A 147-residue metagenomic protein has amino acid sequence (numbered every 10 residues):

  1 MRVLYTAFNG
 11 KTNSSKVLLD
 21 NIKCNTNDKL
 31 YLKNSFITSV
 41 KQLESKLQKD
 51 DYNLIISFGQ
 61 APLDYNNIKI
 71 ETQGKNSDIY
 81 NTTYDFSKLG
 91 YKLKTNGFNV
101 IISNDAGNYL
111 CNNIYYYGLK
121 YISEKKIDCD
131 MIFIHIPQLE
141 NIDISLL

Functional and structural regions predicted by a protein language model:
M1-Y109, G118-D128: N-terminal catalytic or cofactor-binding beta/alpha core of small enzyme domains
I114: Active-site Tyr-X1-5-Lys
Y117-L147: Active-site-adjacent mobile loop/cap segments within catalytic or ligand-binding domains
